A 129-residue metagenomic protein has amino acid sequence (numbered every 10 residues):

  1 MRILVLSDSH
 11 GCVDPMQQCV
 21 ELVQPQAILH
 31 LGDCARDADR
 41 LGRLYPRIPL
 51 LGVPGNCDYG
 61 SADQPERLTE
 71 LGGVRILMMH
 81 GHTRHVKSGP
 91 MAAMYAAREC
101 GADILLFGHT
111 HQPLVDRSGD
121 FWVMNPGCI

Functional and structural regions predicted by a protein language model:
M1-I3, L68-L77, R117-V123: Beta-strand-turn-beta hairpins that frame and shape the catalytic cleft of phosphate-ester-processing enzymes
M1-I48, D58-P65: N-terminal active-site segment of His-dependent metallophosphoesterases
V5-S7, A27-D33, L51-N56, L77-H80 (+2 more regions): Active-site neighborhood of phospho(di)ester-bond hydrolases with catalytic His/Asp-centered motifs
L6, M16-C19, L71, R75 (+1 more regions): A generic structural signal for ordered alpha-helices
H10-D14, A35-D39, C57-A62, R84-G89 (+1 more regions): Active-site environment of divalent metal-dependent phosphoester hydrolases
V20, G42, E66-E70, A96-A97 (+1 more regions): Short secondary-structure boundary/capping segments
I48-L51, H85-I129: Conserved beta-sheet core of the metallophosphoesterase superfamily
P49-C100: Helix-adjacent hinge/juxtasegments
